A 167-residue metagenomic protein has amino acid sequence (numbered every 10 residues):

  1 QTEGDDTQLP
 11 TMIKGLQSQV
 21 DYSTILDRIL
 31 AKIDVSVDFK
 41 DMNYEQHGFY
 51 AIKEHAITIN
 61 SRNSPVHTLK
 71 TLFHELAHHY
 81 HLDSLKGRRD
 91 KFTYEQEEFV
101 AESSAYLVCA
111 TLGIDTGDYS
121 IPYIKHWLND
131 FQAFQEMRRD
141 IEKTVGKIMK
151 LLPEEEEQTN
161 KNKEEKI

Functional and structural regions predicted by a protein language model:
Q1-P65: Contiguous, non-catalytic segments that form substrate-binding/exosite surfaces or channel walls
R28-I52, L69, F131-E156: Extended, non-globular alpha-helical segments
H55-T71, D90-Q96: Short pre-active-site segment immediately N-terminal to the catalytic Zn-binding motif
K70-D83, A101: Active-site recognition of the HExxH zinc-binding catalytic motif
H81-R89, P153: C-terminal helix-coil-helix/basic helical segment that borders enzyme active sites and/or dimer interfaces and provides
G87-E102, A110: Active-site metal-coordination segments of metallo-dependent hydrolases
T93, Y106-E165: Long, well-structured alpha-helical subdomains associated with metal-dependent extracellular/ecto-lumenal hydrolases
A101, E164-I167: Non-Sec secretion/translocation targeting segments of pathogen effectors
